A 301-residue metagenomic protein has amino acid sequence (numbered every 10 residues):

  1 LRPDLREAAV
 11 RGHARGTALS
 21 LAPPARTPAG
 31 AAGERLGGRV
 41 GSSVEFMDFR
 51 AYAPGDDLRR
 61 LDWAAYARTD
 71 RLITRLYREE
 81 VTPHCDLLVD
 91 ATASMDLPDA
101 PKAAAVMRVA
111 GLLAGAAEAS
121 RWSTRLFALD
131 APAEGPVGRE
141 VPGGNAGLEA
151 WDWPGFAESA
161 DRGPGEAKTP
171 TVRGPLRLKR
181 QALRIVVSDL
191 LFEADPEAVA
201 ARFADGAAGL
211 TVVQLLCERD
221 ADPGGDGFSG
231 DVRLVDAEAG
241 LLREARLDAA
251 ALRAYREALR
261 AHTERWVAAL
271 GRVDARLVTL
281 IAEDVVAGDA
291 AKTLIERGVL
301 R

Functional and structural regions predicted by a protein language model:
L1-G38, A51-R59, A65, D70 (+1 more regions): Exposed, interaction-prone extracellular/peripheral surfaces
S42: Active-site alpha-helical segments that house and flank conserved acidic catalytic motifs for diphosphate chemistry
